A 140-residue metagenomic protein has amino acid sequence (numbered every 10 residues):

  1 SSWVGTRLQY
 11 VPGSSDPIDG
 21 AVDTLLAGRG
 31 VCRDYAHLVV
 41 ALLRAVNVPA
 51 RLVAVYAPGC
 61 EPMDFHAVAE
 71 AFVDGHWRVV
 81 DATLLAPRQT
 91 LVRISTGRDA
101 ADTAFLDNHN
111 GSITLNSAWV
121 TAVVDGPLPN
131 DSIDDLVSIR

Functional and structural regions predicted by a protein language model:
S1-G30, L38, A100, I113-S132 (+1 more regions): Secondary-structure boundary elements
S2, D34-S112: Hydrophobic/aromatic-rich core segments of domains that either
